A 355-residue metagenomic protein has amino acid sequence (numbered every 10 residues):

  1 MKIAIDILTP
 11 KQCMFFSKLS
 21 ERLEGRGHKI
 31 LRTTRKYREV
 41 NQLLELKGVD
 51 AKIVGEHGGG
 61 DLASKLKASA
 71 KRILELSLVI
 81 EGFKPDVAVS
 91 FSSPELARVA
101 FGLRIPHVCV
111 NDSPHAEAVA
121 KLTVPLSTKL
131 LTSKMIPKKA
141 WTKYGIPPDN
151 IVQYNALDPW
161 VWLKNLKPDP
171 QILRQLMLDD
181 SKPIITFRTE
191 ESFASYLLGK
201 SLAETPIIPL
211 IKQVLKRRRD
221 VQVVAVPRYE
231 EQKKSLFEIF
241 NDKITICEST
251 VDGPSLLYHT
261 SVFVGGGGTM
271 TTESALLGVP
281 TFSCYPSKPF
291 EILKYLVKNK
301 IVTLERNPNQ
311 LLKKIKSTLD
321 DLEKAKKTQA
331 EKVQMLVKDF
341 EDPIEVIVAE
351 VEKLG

Functional and structural regions predicted by a protein language model:
E24-S69: Conserved nucleotide-sugar phosphate-binding/catalytic loop shared by glycosyltransferases and other
K47-G60, I211-C247: Catalytic donor nucleotide-activated moiety binding site of glycosyltransferases and closely related
R72-L76, E230-G266: Donor nucleotide-activated moiety binding/catalytic core segment of transferases that use nucleotide-activated donors
A88-V99, C109, S255-L293: A donor-sugar binding/catalytic signature common to diverse glycosyltransferases and related nucleotide-sugar
V108-V110, A120-T132, L257: A conserved, positively charged/aromatic
L131-L202: A nucleotide-sugar donor-handling region in carbohydrate enzymes
L276-S317: Catalytic binding pocket for nucleotide-activated donors in carbohydrate/polymer assembly enzymes
S317-V333, K353: Conserved donor-nucleotide binding/catalytic region of nucleotide-linked donor-dependent transferases
